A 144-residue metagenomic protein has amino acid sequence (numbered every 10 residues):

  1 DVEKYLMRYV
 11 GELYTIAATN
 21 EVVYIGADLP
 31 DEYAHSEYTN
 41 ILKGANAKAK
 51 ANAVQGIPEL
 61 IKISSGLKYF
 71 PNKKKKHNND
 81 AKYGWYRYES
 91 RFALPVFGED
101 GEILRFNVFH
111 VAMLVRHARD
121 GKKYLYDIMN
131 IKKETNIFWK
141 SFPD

Functional and structural regions predicted by a protein language model:
D1-D144: Ribonuclease/tRNase effector modules and their secretory precursors
